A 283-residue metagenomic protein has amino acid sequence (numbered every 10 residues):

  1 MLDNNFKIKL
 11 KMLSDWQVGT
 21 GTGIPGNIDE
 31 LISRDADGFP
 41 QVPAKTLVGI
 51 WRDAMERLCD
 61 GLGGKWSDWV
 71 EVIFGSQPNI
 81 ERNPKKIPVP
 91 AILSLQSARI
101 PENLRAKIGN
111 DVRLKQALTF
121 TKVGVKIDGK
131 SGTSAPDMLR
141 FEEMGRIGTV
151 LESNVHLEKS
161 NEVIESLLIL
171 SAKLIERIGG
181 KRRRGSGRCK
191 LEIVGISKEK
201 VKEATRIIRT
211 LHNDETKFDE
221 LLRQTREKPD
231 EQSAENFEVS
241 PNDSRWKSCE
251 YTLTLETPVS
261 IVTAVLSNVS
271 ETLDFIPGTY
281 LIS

Functional and structural regions predicted by a protein language model:
M1-S283: Small/polar/charged residue-enriched interaction surfaces, especially the RNA/DNA-contacting tracks of RNP/CRISPR
